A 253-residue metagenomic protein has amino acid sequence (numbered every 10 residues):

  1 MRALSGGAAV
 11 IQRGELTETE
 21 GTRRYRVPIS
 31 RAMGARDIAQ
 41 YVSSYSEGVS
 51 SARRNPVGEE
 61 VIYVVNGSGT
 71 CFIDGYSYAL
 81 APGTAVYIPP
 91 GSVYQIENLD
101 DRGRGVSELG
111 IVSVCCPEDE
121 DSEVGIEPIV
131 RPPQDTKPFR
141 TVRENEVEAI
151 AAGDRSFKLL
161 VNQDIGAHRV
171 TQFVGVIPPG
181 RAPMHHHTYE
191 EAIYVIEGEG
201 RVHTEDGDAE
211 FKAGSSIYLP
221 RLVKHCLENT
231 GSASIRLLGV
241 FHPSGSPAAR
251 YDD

Functional and structural regions predicted by a protein language model:
M1-R36, R104-G105, E120-R169, R250-D253: A short, N-terminal "cap"/entry segment at the start of jelly-roll beta-barrel domains of the cupin/DSBH fold
T22-P28, A39-P56, Q172-H187: Conserved short histidine dyad/triad with adjacent acidic residue
G34-A35, P90-S122, A213, R221-P247: Ligand-binding loop in jelly-roll beta-barrel domains
V57, Y76, S92-V93, T188 (+3 more regions): A generic "binding-loop/recognition-motif" signal
V57-T70, D74, T188-R201, E205-D206: Glycine- and acidic-residue-biased ligand/ion/polar-headgroup-sensing regions
G75-G91, E205-L222: Short acidic-glycine-tyrosine-enriched beta hairpin
V161, G166-G180, H187-T188, A192-E197 (+2 more regions): Acidic/His-leaning functional-site neighborhoods
